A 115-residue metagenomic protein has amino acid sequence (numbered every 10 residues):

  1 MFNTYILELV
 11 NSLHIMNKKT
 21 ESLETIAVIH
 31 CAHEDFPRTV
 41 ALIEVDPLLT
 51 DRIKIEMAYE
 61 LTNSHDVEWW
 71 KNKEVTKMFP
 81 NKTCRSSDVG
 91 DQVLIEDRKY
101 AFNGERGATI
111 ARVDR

Functional and structural regions predicted by a protein language model:
F2-E56: N-terminal disorder-to-order initiation segments that are Gly/Lys/Arg-biased and fold into the first beta/loop/alpha
N11, F36, L42, H65 (+3 more regions): A generic structural signal for solvent-exposed, polar alpha-helical segments
S12, D35-P37, E68, R98-N103: Catalytic phosphate/metal-binding cores of nucleic-acid and nucleotide-processing enzymes, i.e., regions that mediate
E44-I95: Short, conserved turn/kink motifs that form compact alpha/beta structural patches or helix kinks used as
T83-R115: Short, compact, well-ordered microdomains
